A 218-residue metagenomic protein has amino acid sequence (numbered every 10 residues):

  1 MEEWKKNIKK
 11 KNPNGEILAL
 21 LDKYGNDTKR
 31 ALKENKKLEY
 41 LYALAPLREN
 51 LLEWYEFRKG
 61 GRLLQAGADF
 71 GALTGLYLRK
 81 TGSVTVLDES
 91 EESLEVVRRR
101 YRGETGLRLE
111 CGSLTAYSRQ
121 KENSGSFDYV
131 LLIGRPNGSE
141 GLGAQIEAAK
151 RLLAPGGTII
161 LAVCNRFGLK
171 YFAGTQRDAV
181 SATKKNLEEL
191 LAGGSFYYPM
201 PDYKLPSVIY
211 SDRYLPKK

Functional and structural regions predicted by a protein language model:
M1-Y24: N-terminal auxiliary segments of SAM/dcSAM-dependent transferases
K59-D69: Conserved class I S-adenosyl-L-methionine
F70-T81: Conserved SAM-binding loop of SAM-dependent methyltransferases across substrates and taxa, primarily the Class I
V97-R98: Conserved SAM-binding loop
R119-V130: A short acidic, Gly/Pro-enriched loop at the edge of an enzyme's catalytic core that lines a small-molecule cofactor
G138-A148: A short, conserved alpha-helix within the catalytic core of class I
G156-C164: Conserved beta-strand signature within the Rossmann-like core of class I S-adenosyl-L-methionine
A179-F196: Short alpha-helix
